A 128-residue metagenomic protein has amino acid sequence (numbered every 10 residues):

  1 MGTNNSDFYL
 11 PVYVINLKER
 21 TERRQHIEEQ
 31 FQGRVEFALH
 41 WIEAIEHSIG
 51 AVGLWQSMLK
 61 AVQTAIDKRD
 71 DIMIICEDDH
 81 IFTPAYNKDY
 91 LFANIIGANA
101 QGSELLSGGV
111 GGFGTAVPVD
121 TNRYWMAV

Functional and structural regions predicted by a protein language model:
M1-C76, H80-V128: An acidic/histidine-cluster motif and surrounding catalytic segment that typifies divalent-metal-assisted enzyme active
